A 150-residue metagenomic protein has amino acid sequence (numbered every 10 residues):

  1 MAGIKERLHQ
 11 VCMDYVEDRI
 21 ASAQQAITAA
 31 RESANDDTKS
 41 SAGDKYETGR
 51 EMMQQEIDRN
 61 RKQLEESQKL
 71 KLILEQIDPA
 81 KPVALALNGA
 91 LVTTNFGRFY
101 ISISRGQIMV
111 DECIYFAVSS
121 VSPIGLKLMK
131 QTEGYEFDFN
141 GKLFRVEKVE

Functional and structural regions predicted by a protein language model:
M1-I77: N-terminal intrinsically disordered, low-complexity, charge/repeat-rich segments that act as generic
L8, L64, L70-L74, L85-L87 (+3 more regions): Generic detector of leucine side chains in alpha-helical contexts
A42, G49, M53-I57, A86 (+4 more regions): Alpha-helix boundary/capping detector
A80-F139: Non-DNA-binding regulatory cores of transcription-related proteins, predominantly C-terminal effector-binding
S102, L143-E150: Short, Lys/Arg- and Gly-enriched loop/turn segments at beta-strand edges
